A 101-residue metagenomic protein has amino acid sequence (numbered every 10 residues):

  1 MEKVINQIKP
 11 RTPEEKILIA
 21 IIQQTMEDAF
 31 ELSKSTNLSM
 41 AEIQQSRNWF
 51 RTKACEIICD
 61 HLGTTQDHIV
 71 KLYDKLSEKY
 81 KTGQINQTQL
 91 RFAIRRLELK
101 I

Functional and structural regions predicted by a protein language model:
M1-I101: Charged interaction scaffolds used for protein-protein
